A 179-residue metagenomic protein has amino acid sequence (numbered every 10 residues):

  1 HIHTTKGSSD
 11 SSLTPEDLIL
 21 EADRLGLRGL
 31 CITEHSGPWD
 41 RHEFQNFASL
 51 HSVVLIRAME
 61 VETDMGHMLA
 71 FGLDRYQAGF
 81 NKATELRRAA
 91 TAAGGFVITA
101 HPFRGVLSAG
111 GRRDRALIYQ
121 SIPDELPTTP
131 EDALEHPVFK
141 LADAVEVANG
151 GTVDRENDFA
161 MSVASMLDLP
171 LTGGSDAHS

Functional and structural regions predicted by a protein language model:
H1-M65, T84-R87: An N-terminally biased module of ancient metal coordination in phosphate/nucleic-acid-related enzymes
T4-S9, P38-R41, D74-S179: Domain-core and long-helix interface of multi-subunit machines
H51-S52, M65-M68, A109, D114: Generic structural motif recognizing short loop/turn segments at the entrances and edges of beta-strands
I56, L69-F71, E146-A148: Residues in well-ordered beta-strands of folded domains
T63-Q77: Alpha-helix N-cap/helix-start capping residues at coil-to-helix junctions, especially the first residue of tandem
